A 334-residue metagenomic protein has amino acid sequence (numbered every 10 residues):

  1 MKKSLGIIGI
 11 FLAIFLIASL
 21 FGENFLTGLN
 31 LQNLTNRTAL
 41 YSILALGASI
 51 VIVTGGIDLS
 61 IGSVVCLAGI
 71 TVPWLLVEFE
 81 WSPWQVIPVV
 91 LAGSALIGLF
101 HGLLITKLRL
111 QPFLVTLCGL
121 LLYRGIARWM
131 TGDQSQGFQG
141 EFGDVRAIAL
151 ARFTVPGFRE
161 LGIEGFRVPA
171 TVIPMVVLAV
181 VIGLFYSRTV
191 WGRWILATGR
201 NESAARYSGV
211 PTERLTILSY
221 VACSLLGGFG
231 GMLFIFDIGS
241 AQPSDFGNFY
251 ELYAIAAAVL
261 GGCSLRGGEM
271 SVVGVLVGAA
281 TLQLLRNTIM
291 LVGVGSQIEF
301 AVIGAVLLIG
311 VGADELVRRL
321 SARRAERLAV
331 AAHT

Functional and structural regions predicted by a protein language model:
M1-A45, F79-Q85, R159-E160, E164-G165 (+1 more regions): Membrane-interfacial amphipathic/re-entrant helices at transmembrane-helix boundaries
M1-L16, R200, Y207-R214, L285-T334: Cytosolic-side transmembrane-helix boundaries in multi-pass membrane proteins
L16-F79, L104-L110, I255-V272, A305: Single transmembrane alpha-helix segments in multi-pass membrane proteins
F21-N33, A127-M130, Q134-G137, I163-G165 (+2 more regions): Inter-helical junctions in multi-pass inner-membrane proteins, predominant in energy-converting antiporter-like
N30, V180-V221: Membrane-helix/interface signature in polytopic inner-membrane proteins
E80-L121, V277-G278: Alpha-helical transmembrane segments within multi-pass membrane transporters and channels
F113-R188, L215-L218, G239-F246, R323-T334: Transmembrane helix-bundle core of multi-pass membrane transporters and related energy-transducing complexes
Y220, L226-G227, D237-I303: Transmembrane alpha-helical segments in multi-pass inner-membrane proteins
